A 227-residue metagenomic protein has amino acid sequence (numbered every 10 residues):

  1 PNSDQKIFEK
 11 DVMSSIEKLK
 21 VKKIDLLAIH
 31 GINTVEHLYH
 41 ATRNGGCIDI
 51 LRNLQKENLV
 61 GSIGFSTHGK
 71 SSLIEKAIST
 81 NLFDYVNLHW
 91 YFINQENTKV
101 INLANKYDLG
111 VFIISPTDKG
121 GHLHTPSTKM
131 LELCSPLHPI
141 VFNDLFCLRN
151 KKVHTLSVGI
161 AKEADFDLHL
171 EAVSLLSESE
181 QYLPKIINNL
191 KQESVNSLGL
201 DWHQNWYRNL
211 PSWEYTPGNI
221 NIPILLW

Functional and structural regions predicted by a protein language model:
P1-I7, I222-W227: Short intrinsically disordered, low-complexity coil segments enriched in acidic
S3-K99, N105-I113, T117, T125 (+1 more regions): Glycine/proline-rich, positively charged, aromatic-decorated active-site loop/lid region on the catalytic face
K99-W227: Structured C-terminal cap/extension of enzyme domains
